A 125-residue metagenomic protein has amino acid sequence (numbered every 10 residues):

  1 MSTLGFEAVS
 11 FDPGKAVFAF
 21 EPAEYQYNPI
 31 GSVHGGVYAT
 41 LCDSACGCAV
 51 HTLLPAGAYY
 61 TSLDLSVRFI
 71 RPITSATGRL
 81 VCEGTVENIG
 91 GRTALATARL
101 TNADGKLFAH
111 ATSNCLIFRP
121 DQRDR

Functional and structural regions predicted by a protein language model:
M1-L4, T61-L63, L80, A94: Short, basic and Ser/Thr-rich N-terminal targeting/leader segments
T3-V33: Catalytic strand-loop segment that frames the active site of acyl-thioester-processing enzymes
F6, N28-T40, Y60, S75: Residues at secondary-structure transition points
F20-P22, F69, I117: Hydrophobic residues in beta-strands and at strand termini
G36-A56: Active-site helix/loop of acyl-thioester processing domains in fatty-acid/polyketide metabolism, spanning hotdog-fold
A49-L80: Hydrophobic beta-strand-centered segment that forms part of the acyl-chain substrate-binding groove
T74-R125: HotDog/MaoC-like acyl-thioester-processing domains
